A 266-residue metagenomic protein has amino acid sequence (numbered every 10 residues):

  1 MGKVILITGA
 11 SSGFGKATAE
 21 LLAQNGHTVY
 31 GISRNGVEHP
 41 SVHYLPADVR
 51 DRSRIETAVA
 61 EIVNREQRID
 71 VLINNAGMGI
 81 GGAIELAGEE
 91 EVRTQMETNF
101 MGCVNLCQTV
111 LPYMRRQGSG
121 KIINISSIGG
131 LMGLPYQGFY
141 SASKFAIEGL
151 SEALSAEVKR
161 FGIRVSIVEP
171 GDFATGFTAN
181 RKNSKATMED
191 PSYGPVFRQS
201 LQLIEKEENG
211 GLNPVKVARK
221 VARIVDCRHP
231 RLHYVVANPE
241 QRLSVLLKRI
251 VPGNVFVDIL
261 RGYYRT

Functional and structural regions predicted by a protein language model:
S11, A19: N-terminal Rossmann NAD(P)H-binding glycine-rich loop of SDR-like oxidoreductase domains
A47-T57, E89: The beta1-alpha1 cofactor-binding region of Rossmann-like NAD(H)/NADP(H)-dependent oxidoreductases
A83-I84, G88-R93: Substrate-binding pocket helix/loop in short-chain dehydrogenase/reductase
C107, S143-A146: Active-site helix of classical SDR
C107-Q108, E152: A short, exposed helix-loop element centered on a Lys and neighboring polar residues
S127: Residue(s) in the substrate-gating loop at a strand-loop-helix junction that position the organic substrate next
K159-E208: C-terminal beta-strand-loop-alpha-helix "lid" module of Rossmann-like NAD(P)-dependent dehydrogenases
